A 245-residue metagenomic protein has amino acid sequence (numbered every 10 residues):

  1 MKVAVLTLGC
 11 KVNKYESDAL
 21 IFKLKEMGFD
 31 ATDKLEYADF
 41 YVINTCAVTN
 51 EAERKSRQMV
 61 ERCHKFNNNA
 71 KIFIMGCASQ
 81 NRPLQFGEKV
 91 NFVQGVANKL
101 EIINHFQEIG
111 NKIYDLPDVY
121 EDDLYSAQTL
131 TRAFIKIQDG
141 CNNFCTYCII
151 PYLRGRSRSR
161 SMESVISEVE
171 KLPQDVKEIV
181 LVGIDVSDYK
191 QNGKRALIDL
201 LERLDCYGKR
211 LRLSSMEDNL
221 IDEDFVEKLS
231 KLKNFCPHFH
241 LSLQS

Functional and structural regions predicted by a protein language model:
M1-D188, D224, F235, F239: Proteins enriched for Cys/Gly/acidic motifs involved in redox and nucleic-acid/cofactor modification
E51, K55, Q191-S245: Conserved AdoMet/S-adenosylmethionine-binding subsite of the radical SAM
